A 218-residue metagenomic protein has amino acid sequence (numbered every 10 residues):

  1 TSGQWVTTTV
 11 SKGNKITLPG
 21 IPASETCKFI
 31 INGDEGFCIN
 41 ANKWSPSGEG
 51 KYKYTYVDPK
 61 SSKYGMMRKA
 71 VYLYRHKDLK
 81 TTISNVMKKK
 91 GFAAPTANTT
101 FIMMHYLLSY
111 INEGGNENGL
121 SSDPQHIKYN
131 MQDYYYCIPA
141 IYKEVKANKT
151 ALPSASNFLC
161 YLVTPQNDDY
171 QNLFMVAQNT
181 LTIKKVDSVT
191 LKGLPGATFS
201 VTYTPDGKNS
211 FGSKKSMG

Functional and structural regions predicted by a protein language model:
T1-V176: Short, surface-exposed polybasic-aromatic patches that bind anionic ligands, especially phosphate groups
Y72-F92, T99, A177-G218: Solvent-exposed loop/turn and edge beta-strand elements of beta-rich ligand-binding domains
